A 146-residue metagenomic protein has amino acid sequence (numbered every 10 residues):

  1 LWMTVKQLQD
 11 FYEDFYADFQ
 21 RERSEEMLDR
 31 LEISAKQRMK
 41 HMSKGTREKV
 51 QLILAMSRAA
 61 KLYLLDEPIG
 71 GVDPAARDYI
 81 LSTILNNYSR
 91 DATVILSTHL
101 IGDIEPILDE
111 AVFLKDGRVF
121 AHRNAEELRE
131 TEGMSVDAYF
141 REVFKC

Functional and structural regions predicted by a protein language model:
L1-V50: ABC-family P-loop ATPase nucleotide-binding domains
Y63-E67: Catalytic Walker B motif of ABC-type/P-loop ATPase nucleotide-binding domains
R77-R90: Helical segment within the ABC ATPase nucleotide-binding domain
A92-L100: Conserved H-loop
I104-P106: A short, surface-exposed alpha-helical micro-motif characterized by mixed small hydrophobic and charged/polar residues
H122-R123: ABC ATPase "signature
